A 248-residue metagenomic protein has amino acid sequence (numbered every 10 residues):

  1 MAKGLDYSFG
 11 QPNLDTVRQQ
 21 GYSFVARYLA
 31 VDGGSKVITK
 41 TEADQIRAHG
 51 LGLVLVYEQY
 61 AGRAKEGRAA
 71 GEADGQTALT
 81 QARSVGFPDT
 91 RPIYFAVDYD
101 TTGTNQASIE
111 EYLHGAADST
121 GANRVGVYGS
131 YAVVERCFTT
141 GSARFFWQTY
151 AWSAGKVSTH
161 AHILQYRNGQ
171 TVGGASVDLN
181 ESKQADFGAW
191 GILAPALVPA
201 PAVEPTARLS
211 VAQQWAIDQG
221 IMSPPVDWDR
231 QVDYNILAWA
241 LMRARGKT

Functional and structural regions predicted by a protein language model:
M1-G10, L14-Q19, V134-V203: Functionally critical loop-and-helix segments that line ligand-binding/catalytic clefts of soluble enzyme domains
A2-P12, R27-E110: Substrate-binding cleft of extracellular glycoside hydrolase catalytic domains
R18, R47-G50, A117, G121: Anion (oxyanion) recognition and catalysis
Y22, P88-P92, A122: A general structural motif
N105-N123: Long, well-ordered alpha-helical scaffolding segments within enzyme catalytic domains, especially pronounced
G121-R136: Aromatic-lined carbohydrate-recognition surfaces of secreted/lumenal glycan-active proteins
A200-T248: Short, solvent-exposed alpha-helical surface patches in non-cytosolic proteins
